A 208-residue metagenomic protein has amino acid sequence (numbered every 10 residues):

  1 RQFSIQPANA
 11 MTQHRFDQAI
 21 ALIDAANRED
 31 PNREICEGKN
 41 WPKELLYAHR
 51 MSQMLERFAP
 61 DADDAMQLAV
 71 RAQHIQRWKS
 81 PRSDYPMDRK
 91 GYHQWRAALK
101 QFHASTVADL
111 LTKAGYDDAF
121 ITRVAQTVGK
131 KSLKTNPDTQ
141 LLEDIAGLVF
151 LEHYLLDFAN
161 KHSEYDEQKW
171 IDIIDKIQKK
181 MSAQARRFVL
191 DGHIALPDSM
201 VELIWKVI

Functional and structural regions predicted by a protein language model:
R1-A10: Short, Lys/Arg-enriched N-terminal segments with co-localized hydrophobic residues within the first ~10-30 amino acids
N9-L99: Acidic/His-rich, divalent-metal-binding segments that scaffold phosphate/diphosphate chemistry
T12-H14, G38-L45, H49, Q53-D63 (+3 more regions): Divalent metal-dependent phosphate-bond-processing catalytic cores, especially two-metal-ion Mg2+/Mn2+ enzymes that act
D63, Q67-L68, I121-G129, V201: Short, well-structured alpha-helical segments
S83-A125: Helix-adjacent hinge/juxtasegments
